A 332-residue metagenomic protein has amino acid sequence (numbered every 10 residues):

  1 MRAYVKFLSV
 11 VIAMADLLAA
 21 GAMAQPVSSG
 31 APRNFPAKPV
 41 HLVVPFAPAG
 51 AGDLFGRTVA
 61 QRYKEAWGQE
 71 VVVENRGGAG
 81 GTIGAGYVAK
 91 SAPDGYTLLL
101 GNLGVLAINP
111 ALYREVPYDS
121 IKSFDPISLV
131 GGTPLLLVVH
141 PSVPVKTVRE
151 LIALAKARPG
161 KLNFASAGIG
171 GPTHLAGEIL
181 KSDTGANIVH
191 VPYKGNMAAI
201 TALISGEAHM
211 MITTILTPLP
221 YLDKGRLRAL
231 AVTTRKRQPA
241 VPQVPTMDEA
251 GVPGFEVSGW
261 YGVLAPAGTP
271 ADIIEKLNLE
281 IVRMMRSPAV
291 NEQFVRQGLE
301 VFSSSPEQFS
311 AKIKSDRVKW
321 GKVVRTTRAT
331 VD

Functional and structural regions predicted by a protein language model:
M1-V5: N-terminal secretory signal peptides that target proteins for export/translocation
L8-A20: Bacterial N-terminal signal peptides
A24-K122, K161, I169, G185-M210 (+2 more regions): N-terminal (or domain-start) structured segment
S29-P32, K122-I127, D248-G254: Short beta-strand/turn micro-motifs at beta-sheet edges
F35-P39, D223, E249, A271-D332: An extracytoplasmic/periplasmic, membrane-proximal ligand-sensing/linker region
K90-Y96, L103, A111-A198, M247 (+1 more regions): Hinge/capping helix and adjacent helix->loop/strand transition within the periplasmic-binding protein
L106-E115, H174, I179-D183, M210-V244 (+1 more regions): A ligand-binding cleft/hinge motif common to bilobed small-molecule-binding domains
G132, P218-R286, S315-V318: C-terminal lobe and pocket-closing loops of periplasmic/extracytoplasmic Venus-flytrap solute-binding proteins
